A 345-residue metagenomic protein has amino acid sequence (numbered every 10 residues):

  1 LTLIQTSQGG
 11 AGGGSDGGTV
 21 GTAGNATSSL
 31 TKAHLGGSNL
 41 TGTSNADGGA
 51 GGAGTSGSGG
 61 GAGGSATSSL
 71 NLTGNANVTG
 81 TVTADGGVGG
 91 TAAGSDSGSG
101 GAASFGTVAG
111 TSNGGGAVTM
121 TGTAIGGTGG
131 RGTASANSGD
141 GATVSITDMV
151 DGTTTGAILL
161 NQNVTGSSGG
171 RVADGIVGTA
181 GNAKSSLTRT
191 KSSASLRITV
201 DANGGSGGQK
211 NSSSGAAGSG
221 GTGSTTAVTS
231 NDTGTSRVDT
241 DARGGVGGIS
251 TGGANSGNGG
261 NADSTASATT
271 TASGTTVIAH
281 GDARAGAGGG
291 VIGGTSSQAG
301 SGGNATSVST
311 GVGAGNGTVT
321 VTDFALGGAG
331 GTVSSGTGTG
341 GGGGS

Functional and structural regions predicted by a protein language model:
L3-G24, L40-G64, T79-A102, N113-G115 (+8 more regions): Glycine-centered low-complexity coil/loop motifs and glycine-rich tracts, especially the flexible linkers
T27-H34, T67-T73, G106-T111, S145-G152 (+7 more regions): Short, T/G/N/S-enriched strand-turn elements that build extracellular solenoid repeat scaffolds
A33-L40, L72-V78, T111-V118, D151-I158 (+4 more regions): Edge/loop elements at the starts and ends of beta-strands within beta-rich repeat scaffolds
